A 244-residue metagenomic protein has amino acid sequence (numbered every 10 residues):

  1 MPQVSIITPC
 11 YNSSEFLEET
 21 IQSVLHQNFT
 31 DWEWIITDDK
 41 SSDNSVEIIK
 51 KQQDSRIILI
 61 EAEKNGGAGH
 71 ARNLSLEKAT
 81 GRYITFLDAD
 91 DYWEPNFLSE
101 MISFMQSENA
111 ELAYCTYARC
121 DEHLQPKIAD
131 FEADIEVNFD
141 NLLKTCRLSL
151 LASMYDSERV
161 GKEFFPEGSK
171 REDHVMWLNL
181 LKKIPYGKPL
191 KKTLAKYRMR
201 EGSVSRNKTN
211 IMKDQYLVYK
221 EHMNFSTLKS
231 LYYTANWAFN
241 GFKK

Functional and structural regions predicted by a protein language model:
P2-S5, E33, V175: Cell-envelope/extracellular polymer assembly enzymes that use nucleotide-activated donors
N12-H26: Short, well-formed alpha-helical segments that are part of the catalytic scaffolds of diverse glycosyltransferases
E15-E18, D43-K51, Y92, N96: Acidic helix N-cap motif at the loop->helix transition within catalytic regions of sugar-transfer enzymes
T30, D38-E47, K64, D88: A conserved acidic beta->alpha catalytic loop
A62-A79: Glycine-rich, basic loop-to-helix element that forms the pyrophosphate-binding segment of sugar-nucleotide handling
I84: Short aromatic/hydrophobic "clamp" motif used to bind/position activated sugar donors
N96-K127: Conserved donor NDP-sugar-binding/catalytic core segment of glycosyltransferases
E136-N210: Conserved nucleotide-sugar donor-binding catalytic segment
